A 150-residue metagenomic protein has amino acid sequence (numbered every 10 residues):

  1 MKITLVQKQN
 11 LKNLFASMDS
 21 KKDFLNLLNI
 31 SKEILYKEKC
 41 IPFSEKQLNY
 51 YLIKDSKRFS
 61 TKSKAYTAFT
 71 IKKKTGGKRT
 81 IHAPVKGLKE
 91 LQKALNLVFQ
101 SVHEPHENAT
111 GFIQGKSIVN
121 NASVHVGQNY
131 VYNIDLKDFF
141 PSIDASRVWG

Functional and structural regions predicted by a protein language model:
M1-A68: Non-catalytic, polymerase-adjacent accessory regions of viral genome-replication enzymes
K12, R79-A83, G87, L136 (+1 more regions): Conserved aromatic-histidine-acidic binding/catalytic patches
K22, K89-K93, S146: Non-catalytic, well-ordered alpha-helical scaffold segments
F43, K64-Y66, G76, G127-V131: Sequence-level motif detector for i,i+2 pairs with an aromatic at +2
S56-K57, H82, V119: Short secondary-structure capping/turn segments at boundaries of alpha-helices and beta-strands
T67-Q92, G111: Short, conserved non-catalytic motifs in the polymerase core
L88-P141: Active-site-proximal segment of RNA-dependent polymerases
D138-G150: Glycine-rich, acidic/polar active-site loops that bind/position phosphate-bearing ligands
